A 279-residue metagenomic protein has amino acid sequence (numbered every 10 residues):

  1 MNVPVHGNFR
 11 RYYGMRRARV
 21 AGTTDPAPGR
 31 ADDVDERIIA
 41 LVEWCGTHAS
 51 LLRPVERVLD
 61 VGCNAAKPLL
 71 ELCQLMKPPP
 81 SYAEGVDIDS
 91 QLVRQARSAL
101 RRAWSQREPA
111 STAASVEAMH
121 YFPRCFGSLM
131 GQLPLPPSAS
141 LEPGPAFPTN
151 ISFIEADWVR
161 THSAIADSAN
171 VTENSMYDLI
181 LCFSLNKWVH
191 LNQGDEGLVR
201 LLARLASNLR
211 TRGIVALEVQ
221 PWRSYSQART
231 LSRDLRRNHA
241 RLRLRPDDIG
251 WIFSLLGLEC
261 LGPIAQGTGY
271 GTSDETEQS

Functional and structural regions predicted by a protein language model:
R19-G22, P28-P54, E71: Conserved alpha-helix/loop element of class I SAM-dependent methyltransferases that forms part of the SAM/SAH-binding
P54-N64: Conserved class I S-adenosyl-L-methionine
A65-P78: Conserved SAM-binding loop of SAM-dependent methyltransferases across substrates and taxa, primarily the Class I
A96-R97: Conserved SAM-binding loop
R102-A166: S-adenosyl-L-methionine
L181: A conserved beta-strand element that flanks and buttresses the S-adenosyl-L-methionine
V199-T211: A short glycine-rich, Lys/Arg-flanked "PGG" loop and its adjoining helix->strand segment in the class I
T211-V219: Conserved beta-strand signature within the Rossmann-like core of class I S-adenosyl-L-methionine
